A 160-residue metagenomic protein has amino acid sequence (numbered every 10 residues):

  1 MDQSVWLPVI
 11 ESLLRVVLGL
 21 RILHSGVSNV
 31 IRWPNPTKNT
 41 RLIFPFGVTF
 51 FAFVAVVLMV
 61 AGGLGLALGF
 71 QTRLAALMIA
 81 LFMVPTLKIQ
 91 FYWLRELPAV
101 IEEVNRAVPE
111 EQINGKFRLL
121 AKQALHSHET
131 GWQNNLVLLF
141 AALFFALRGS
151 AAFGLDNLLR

Functional and structural regions predicted by a protein language model:
M1-N35, F46-A61, A67-R160: Extended, low-polarity transmembrane helix blocks
K38: Replace "anionic and nucleotidyl ligands
R41-P45: Flexible, solvent-exposed coil segments and beta strand-coil junctions, predominantly the extracellular/periplasmic
